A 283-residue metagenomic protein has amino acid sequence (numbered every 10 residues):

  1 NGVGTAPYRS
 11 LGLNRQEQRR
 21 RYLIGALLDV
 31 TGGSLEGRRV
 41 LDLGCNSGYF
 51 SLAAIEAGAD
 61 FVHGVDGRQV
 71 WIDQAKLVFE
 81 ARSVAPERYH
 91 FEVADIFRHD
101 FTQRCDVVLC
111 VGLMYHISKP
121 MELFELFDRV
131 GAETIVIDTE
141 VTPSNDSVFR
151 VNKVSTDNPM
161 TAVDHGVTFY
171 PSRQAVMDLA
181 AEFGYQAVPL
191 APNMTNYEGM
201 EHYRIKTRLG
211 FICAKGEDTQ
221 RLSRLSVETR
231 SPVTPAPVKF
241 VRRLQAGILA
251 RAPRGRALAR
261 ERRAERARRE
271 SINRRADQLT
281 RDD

Functional and structural regions predicted by a protein language model:
N1-R104, V111, K153, Y203-I248 (+2 more regions): Conserved N-terminal segment of class I S-adenosyl-L-methionine
V70, S118-E122: Short N-terminal helix/helix-N-cap motif within the alpha/beta-hydrolase-1
V107-K119: A short SAM/SAH-binding and catalytic strip from SAM-dependent methyltransferases
M121-T134, V141: A short glycine-rich, Lys/Arg-flanked "PGG" loop and its adjoining helix->strand segment in the class I
I137-P159: Conserved class I S-adenosyl-L-methionine
P159-Q174: Acceptor-substrate binding/catalytic loop of class I
Y185-N196: Conserved S-adenosyl-L-methionine
Y197-Y203: Short proline/glycine-enriched turn/loop segments at secondary-structure junctions
